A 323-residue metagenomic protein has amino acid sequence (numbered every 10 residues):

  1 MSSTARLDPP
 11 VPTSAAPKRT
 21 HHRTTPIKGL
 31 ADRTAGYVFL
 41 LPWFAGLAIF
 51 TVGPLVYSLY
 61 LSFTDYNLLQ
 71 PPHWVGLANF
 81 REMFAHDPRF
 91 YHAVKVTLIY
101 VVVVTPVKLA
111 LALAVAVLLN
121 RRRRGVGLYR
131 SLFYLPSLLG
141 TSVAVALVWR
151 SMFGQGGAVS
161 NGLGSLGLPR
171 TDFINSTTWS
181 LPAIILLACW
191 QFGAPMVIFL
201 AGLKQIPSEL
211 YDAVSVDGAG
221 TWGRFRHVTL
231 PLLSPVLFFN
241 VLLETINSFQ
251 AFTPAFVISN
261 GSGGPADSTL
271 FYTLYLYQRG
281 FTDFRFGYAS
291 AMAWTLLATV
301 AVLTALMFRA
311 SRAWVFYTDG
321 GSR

Functional and structural regions predicted by a protein language model:
M1-H21, R323: Short, intrinsically disordered terminal tails adjacent to the first/last structured region
T24-K28, D32: Cytosolic juxtamembrane amphipathic/interface segments immediately preceding and feeding into a transmembrane helix
D32-R323: A structural signal for multi-pass alpha-helical bundles of membrane permease subunits that mediate small-molecule
